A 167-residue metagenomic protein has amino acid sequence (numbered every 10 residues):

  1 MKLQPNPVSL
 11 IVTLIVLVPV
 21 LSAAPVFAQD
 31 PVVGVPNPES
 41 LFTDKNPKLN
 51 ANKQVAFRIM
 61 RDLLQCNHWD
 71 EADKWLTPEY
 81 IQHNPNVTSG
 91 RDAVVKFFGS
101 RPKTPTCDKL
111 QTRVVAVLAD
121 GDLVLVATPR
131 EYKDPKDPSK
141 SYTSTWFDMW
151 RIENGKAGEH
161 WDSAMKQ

Functional and structural regions predicted by a protein language model:
K2-T13: Bacterial N-terminal signal peptides that target proteins for export
I11-S22: Bacterial N-terminal signal peptides
F27-D70, K74, P78: Short, low-complexity N-terminal intrinsically disordered segments enriched in polar/charged residues
W69-D120: A solvent-exposed, acidic/Ser-Thr-rich amphipathic alpha-helical stretch
T104-C107, Y132-Y142: Short, cysteine-centered beta-strand-loop-beta hairpins and adjacent loop/turn segments enriched in charged/polar
K109-T112, S141-F147: Short, surface-exposed coil-to-beta transition loops
G121-R130: A short hydrophobic beta-strand element
T145-Q167: Short beta-strand edge/turn micro-motifs at domain boundaries
